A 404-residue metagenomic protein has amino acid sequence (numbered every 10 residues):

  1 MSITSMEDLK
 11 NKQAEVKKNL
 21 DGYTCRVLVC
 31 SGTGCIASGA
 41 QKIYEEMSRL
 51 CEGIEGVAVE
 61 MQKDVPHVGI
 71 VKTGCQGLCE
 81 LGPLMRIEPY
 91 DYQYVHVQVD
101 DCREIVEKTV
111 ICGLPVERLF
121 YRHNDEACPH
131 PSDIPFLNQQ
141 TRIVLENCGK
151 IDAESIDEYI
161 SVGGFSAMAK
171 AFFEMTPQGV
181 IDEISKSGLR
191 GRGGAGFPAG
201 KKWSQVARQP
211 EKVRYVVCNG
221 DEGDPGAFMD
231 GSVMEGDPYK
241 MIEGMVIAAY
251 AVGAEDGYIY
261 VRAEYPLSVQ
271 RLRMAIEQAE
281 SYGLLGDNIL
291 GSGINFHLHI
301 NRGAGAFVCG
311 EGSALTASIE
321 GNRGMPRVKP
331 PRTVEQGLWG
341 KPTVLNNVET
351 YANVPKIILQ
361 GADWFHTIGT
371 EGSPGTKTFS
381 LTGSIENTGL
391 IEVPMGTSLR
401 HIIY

Functional and structural regions predicted by a protein language model:
M1-V29, A37-K72, E88-K186, A254-I259 (+1 more regions): Iron-sulfur (Fe-S) cluster-binding modules
S31-G39, E80, I184-V206, G305-A317 (+1 more regions): Conserved phosphate/anionic-ligand binding catalytic regions in large, soluble enzymes, centered on
S31-I36, Y90-D91, D256-V269, R273 (+2 more regions): Conserved short loop/turn motifs at secondary-structure junctions
L50-C51, G244-A248, P394-Y404: Short amphipathic, charge-patterned alpha-helical segments
Q140, V269-M395: Hydrophobic alpha-helical positions that pack around
I151-S166, C218-D230, T333-L338, S380-I385: Gly-rich Lys/Arg/Thr-decorated short loops/hinges at beta-loop-alpha junctions or inter-strand turns that position
A169-P210, T367, E392: Accessory "access/gating" subregions that flank catalytic or transport cores
D237-A251: Histidine-anchored nucleotide/phosphate-binding helix
